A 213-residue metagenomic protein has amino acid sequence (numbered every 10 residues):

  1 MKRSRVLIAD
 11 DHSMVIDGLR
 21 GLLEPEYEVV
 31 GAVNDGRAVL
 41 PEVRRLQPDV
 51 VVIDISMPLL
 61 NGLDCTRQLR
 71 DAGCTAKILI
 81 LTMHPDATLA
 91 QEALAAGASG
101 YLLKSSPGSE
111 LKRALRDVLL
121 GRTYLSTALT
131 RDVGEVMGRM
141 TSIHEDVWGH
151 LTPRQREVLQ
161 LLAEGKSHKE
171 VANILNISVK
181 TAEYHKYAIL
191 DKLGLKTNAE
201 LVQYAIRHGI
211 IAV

Functional and structural regions predicted by a protein language model:
S13-G31: Two-component/phosphorelay signaling modules centered on CheY-like receiver
D35-A38, L59-D64, P85: Acidic catalytic/metal-coordinating carboxylates
L46-V52: Active-site beta3 strand of CheY-like receiver
I55-M57: Receiver (REC) domain active-site loop signature in two-component systems and cognate sites in sensor histidine kinases
T88-A95, S99-E157, I210-I211: Short, flexible helix-to-coil linker/hinge segments that flank and couple to helix-turn-helix
H144-K180: Helix-turn-helix DNA-binding segment
S167-E200: Recognition helix of helix-turn-helix DNA-binding domains
